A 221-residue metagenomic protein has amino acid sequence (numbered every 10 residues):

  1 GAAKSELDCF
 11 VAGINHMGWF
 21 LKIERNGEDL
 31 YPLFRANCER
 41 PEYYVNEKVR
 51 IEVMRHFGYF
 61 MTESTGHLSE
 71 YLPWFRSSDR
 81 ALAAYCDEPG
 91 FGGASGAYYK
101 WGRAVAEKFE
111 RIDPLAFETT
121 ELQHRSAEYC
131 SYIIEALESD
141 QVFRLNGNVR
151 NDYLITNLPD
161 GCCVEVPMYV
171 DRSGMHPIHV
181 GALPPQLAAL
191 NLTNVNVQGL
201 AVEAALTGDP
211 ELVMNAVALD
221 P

Functional and structural regions predicted by a protein language model:
A2-P221: Long, compositionally biased stretches enriched for glycine and/or charged residues
